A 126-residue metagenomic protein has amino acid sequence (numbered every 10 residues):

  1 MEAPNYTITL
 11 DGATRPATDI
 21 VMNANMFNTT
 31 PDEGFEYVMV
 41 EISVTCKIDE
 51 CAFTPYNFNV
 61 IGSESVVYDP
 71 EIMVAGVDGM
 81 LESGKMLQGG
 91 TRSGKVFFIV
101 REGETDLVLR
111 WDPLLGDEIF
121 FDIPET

Functional and structural regions predicted by a protein language model:
M1-M39, S43-T126: Conserved functional micro-motifs across diverse proteins
